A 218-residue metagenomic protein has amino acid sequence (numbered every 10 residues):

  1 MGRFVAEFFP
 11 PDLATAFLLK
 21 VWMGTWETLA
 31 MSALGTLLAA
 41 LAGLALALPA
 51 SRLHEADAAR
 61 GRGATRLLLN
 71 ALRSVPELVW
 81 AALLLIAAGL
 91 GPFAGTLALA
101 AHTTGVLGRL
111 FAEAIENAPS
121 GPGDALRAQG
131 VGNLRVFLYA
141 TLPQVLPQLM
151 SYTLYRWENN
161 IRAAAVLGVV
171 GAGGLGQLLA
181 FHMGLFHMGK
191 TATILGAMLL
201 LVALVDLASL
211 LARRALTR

Functional and structural regions predicted by a protein language model:
M1-G35: Periplasmic/extracellular loop-to-transmembrane helix junction in inner-membrane transport proteins
A14, L18, W22, W26 (+8 more regions): Alpha-helical membrane-protein architecture signal
W22-A30, T65-L72, L154, E158 (+1 more regions): Alpha-helical membrane-interface segments at transmembrane helix boundaries
S32, T36-L44, L48, R52 (+8 more regions): Hydrophobic positions within alpha-helical transmembrane segments of bacterial inner-membrane proteins
A45-A81, L110-E113: Cytoplasmic-entry segments and transmembrane alpha-helices of multi-pass inner-membrane transporters
L69-A100: Generic hydrophobic transmembrane alpha-helix motif, especially the helices
L90-T141, P147-R156, L207: Membrane-cytosol interface at the C-terminal ends of specific transmembrane alpha-helices in multi-pass membrane
S151, A192-R218: C-terminal transmembrane helix and the adjacent membrane-cytosol boundary/short C-terminal tail of inner/organellar
